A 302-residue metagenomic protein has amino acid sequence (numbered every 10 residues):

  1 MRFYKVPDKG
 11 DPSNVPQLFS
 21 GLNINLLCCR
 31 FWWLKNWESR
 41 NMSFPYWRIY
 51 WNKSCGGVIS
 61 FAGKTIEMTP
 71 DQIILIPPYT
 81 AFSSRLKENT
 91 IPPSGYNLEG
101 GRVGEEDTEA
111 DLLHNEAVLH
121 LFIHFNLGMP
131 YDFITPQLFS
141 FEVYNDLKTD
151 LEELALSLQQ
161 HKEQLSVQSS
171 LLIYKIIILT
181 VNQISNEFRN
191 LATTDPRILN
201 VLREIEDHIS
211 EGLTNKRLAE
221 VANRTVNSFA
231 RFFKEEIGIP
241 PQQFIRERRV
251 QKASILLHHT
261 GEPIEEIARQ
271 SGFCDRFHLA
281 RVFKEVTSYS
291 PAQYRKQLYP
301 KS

Functional and structural regions predicted by a protein language model:
M1-C28, K35: N-terminal low-complexity or simple alpha-helical regulatory segments that function as activation/interaction modules
Y4-P7, E109-D111, K301-S302: Intrinsically disordered, low-complexity acidic/proline-/asparagine-rich linker or regulatory tail/stalk regions
N25-P136: N-terminal regulatory/effector-sensing and dimerization cores that precede helix-turn-helix DNA-binding domains
L34, G57, I73, S185 (+2 more regions): Generic structural signal for secondary-structure transition and capping sites
Y46, T194-L202, R246-V250, S254: Short, leucine-enriched amphipathic alpha-helices that occur as contiguous helical runs
F82, L86-E88, T180-I184, F188 (+1 more regions): Short amphipathic alpha-helical interaction/hinge segments
L119-D207, S228: An amphipathic alpha-helical interaction segment
E204-H208, G212-V250, L256-E262, E266-Q297: Basic/polar phosphate-binding segments, predominantly the helix-turn-helix DNA-binding elements of transcriptional
